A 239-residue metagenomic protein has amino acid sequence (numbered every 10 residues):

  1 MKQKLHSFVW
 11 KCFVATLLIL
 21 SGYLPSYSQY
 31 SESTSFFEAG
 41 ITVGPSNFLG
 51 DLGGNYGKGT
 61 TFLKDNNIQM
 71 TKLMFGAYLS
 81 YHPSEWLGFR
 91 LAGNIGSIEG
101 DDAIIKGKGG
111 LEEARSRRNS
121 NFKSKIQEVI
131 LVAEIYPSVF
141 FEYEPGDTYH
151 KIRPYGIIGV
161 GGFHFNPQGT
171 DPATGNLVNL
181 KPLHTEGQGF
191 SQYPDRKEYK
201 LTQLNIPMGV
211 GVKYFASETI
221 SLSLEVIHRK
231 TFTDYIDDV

Functional and structural regions predicted by a protein language model:
L24-G40, F48-G50, I135, F141-K151: Outer-membrane beta-barrel biogenesis signature
S35, Q69-L73, K125-V129, H150-I152 (+1 more regions): Residues that define the transmembrane beta-barrel architecture of outer-membrane proteins
I41-P45, A77-Y81, L91, L131-P137 (+3 more regions): Residues on the lipid-exposed face of transmembrane beta-strands in outer-membrane beta-barrel proteins
S46-M74, Y78: Surface-exposed strand-loop-strand hairpins of Gram-negative outer-membrane beta-barrel proteins
L49, W86-F89, F141, E218-L222: Repeated loop/turn-to-beta-strand initiation elements of outer-membrane beta-barrel proteins
T60-D65, R115-F122, E142-P145, Q192-E198: Extracellular loop and loop/strand-boundary signature of outer-membrane beta-barrel proteins
Y81, E85-P182: Gram-negative (and chloroplast) outer-membrane scaffold detector with strong preference for beta-barrel transmembrane
R153, G161-V239: Outer-membrane beta-barrel transmembrane domain signature
